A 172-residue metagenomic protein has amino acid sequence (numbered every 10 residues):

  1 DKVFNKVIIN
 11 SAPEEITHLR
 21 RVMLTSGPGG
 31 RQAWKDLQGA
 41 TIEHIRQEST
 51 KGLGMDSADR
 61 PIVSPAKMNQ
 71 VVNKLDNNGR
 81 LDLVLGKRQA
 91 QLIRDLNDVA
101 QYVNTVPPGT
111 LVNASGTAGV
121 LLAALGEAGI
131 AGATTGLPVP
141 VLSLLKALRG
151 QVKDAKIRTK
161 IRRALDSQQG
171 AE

Functional and structural regions predicted by a protein language model:
D1-E172: Polar, solvent-exposed alpha-helical protein-interaction surfaces
